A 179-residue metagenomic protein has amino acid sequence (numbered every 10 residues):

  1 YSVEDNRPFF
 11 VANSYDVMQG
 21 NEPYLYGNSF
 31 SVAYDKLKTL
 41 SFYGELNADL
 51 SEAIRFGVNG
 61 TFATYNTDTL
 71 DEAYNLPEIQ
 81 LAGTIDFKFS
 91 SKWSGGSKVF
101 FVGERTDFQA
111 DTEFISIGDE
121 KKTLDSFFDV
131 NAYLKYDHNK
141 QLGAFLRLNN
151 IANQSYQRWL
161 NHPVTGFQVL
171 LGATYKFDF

Functional and structural regions predicted by a protein language model:
Y1-E4, K38-N59: Face-selective signature of the C-terminal outer-membrane beta-barrel domain
Y1-V3, V58-F62, S97-F101, L146-N150 (+1 more regions): Transmembrane beta-barrel strands of outer-membrane/channel proteins
V3-K38, T61-A82, V102-D137, I151-L170: Outer-membrane beta-barrel domain signature, especially the mid-to-C-terminal portions of large Gram-negative OMP
Y43-N47, T84-D86, Y133-K135, R147 (+1 more regions): Outer-membrane beta-barrel architecture
A48, E52-I54, F62, F87 (+3 more regions): Residue-level signature of outer-membrane beta-barrel architecture
E52-V58, S91-G96, K140-L146, F179: Repeated loop/turn-to-beta-strand initiation elements of outer-membrane beta-barrel proteins
Q80-A82, D86-K98: Gram-negative (and chloroplast) outer-membrane scaffold detector with strong preference for beta-barrel transmembrane
A144-F145, T165-F179: Outer-membrane beta-barrel "beta-signal"
